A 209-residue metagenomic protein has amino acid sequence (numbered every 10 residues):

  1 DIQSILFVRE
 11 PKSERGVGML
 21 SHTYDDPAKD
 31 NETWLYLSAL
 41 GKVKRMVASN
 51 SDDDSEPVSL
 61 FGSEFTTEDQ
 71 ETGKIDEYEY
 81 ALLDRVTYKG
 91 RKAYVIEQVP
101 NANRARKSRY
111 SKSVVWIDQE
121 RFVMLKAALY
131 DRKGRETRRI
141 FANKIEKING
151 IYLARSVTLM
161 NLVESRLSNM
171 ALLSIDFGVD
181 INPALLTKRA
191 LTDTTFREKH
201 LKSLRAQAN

Functional and structural regions predicted by a protein language model:
D1-D25: Functional cores of ribonucleases/endoribonucleases
S4, M19-H22, T72, Y80 (+1 more regions): Generic preference for hydrophobic/aromatic residues in regular secondary structure cores
R9-P11, L20-H22, E32-Y36, K42-G73 (+1 more regions): Gly/Pro-enriched, hydrophobic low-complexity segments that function as extracytoplasmic propeptides/linkers
P27-K29: Active-site-adjacent structural elements in enzyme catalytic domains
D69-R85: Conserved catalytic alpha/beta cores of large enzymes that bind or transform nucleotide phosphates and polynucleotides
A81-T87, L204, A208-N209: Long, terminal "pre-/pro-" and other extracytoplasmic accessory regions that lie outside the mature folded/catalytic
I181-N209: Gram-negative outer-membrane assembly/targeting C-terminal domains
